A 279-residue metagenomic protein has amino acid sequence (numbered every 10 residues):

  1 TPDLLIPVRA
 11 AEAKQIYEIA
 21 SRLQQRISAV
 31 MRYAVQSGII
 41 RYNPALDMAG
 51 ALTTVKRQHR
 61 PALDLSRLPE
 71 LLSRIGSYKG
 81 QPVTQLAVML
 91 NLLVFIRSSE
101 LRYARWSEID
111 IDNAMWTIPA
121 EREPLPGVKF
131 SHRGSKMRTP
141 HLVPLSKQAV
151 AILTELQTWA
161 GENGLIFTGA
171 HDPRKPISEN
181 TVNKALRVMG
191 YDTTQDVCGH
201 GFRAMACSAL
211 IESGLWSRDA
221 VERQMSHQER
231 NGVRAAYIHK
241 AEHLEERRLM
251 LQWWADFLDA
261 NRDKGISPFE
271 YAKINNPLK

Functional and structural regions predicted by a protein language model:
T1-H59, P69, S73-Y78, T193: N-terminal core-binding DNA-recognition domain of tyrosine recombinases/integrases
A20, S73-T84, V94, E155-R174 (+2 more regions): Short, basic (Lys/Arg/His-rich) helix/loop patches that form interaction surfaces in the mid-to-C-terminal regions
Q24-V35, V88-F95, I211, A255: Short, amphipathic alpha-helical segments that act as regulatory/interfacial helices in nucleotide-processing proteins
R32-P44, N91-T117, W216-D219: Short, charged phosphate-coordinating catalytic segments
I39-Y42, T54-S73, L125-K147, G161-G164 (+1 more regions): DNA breakage-rejoining catalytic core of tyrosine-based enzymes
L46-V55, Y103-T158, E229-G232: Conserved tyrosine-mediated DNA breakage-rejoining catalytic core shared by Y-recombinases
T53-Q58, Q148-R187, T194, A235-H239 (+1 more regions): Major-groove DNA-contacting interfaces characterized by cationic-aromatic clusters
T54-R57, A62, I118-P126, V150 (+2 more regions): Catalytic-site neighborhood detector that most strongly recognizes the C-terminal catalytic loop/helix of tyrosine
